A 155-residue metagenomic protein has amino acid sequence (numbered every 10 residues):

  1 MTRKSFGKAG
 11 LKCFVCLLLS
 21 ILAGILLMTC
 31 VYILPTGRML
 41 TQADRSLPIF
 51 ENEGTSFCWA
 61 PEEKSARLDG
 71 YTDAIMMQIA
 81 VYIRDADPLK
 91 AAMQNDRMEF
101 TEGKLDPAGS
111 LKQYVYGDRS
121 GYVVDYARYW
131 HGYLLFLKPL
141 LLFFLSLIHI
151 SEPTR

Functional and structural regions predicted by a protein language model:
M1-L34: Start-transfer (signal-anchor) and selected internal transmembrane alpha helices of multi-pass inner/ER membrane
S20, G24, S46-S56: Amphipathic repeat-derived elements
M28, D44, Y133-L135, T154: Broad hydrophobic/π-residue packing in well-ordered secondary structure
Y32-E51: Alpha-helical transmembrane signal-anchor/signal-peptide segments
P35, L145-S146: Helix N-terminus capping/helix-initiation residues
E51-Y126: Interfacial juxtamembrane loops and adjacent helix segments that form the catalytic/substrate-binding surfaces
Y122-F144: Short hydrophobic/aromatic helix or loop-helix immediately within or flanking a transmembrane segment in polytopic
I148-T154: Residue-level detector of conserved catalytic or cofactor/ligand-binding positions in enzyme active sites
